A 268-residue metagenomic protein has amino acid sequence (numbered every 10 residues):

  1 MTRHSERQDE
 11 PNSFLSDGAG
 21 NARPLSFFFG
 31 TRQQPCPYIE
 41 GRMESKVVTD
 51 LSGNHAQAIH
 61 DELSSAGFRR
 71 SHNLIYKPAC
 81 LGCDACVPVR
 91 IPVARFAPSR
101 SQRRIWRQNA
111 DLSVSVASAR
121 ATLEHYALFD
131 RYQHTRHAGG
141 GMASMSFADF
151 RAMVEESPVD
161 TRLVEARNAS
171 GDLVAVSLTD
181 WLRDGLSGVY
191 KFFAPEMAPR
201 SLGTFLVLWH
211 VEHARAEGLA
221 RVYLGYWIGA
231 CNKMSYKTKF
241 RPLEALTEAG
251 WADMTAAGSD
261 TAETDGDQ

Functional and structural regions predicted by a protein language model:
M1-S118, R215-A216, A220-Q268: Terminal substrate-recognition subdomain of acyl/acetyltransferases
R3-R7, S71-G82, V89-P199, K239: A conserved beta-strand-loop-helix scaffold within acyl/acetyltransferase catalytic domains
Q33-P35, L186, L208-W209: Short, flexible segments with low predicted structural confidence
F129, V207-H210, K237: Residue-level preference for non-acidic, small/hydrophobic
T135, W209-E217: Active-site catalytic microenvironments for nucleophilic, acid-base chemistry
P199-V211: Conserved acetyl-CoA-binding loop-helix of GNAT-fold acetyltransferases
